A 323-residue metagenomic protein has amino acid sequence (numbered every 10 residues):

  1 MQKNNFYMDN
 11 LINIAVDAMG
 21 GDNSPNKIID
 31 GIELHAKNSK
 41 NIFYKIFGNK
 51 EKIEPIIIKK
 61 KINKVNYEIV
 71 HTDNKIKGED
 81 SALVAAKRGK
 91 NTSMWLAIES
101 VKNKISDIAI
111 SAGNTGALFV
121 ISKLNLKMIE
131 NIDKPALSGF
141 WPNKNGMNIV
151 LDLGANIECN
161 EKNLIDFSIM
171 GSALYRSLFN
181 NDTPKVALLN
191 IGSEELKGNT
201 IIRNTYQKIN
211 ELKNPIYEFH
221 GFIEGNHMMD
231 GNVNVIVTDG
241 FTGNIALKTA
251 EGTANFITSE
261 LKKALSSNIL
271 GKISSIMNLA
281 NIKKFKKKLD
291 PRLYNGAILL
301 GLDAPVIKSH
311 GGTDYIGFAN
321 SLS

Functional and structural regions predicted by a protein language model:
K3-K52: N-terminal phosphate-binding or glycine-rich loops at protein starts, especially the Walker A/P-loop of NTPases
A15-N26, A86, A155-I165, K308-Y315: Short, glycine-rich nucleotide/cofactor-binding loops
D17, F47-G48, V70, S111-G113 (+6 more regions): Short beta-strand segments
N23-I28, K90-K104, I108-S122, I129 (+5 more regions): Short glycine/serine/threonine-rich phosphate/pyrophosphate-binding segments that cradle anionic phosphate groups
N26-K27, S39, F43-K45, E51 (+5 more regions): Glycine-rich phosphate/diphosphate-binding loop of Rossmann-like nucleotide-binding domains
G31-K37, A117, I121-S138, N204-I209 (+1 more regions): A glycine- and small-aliphatic-rich helix-loop capping segment at beta-alpha/alpha-beta transitions that lines
K61-S106: Phosphate/nucleotide-donor binding subsite
K123-V150, N232-I236, G240-S323: Glycine-rich phosphate/nucleotide-binding loop
